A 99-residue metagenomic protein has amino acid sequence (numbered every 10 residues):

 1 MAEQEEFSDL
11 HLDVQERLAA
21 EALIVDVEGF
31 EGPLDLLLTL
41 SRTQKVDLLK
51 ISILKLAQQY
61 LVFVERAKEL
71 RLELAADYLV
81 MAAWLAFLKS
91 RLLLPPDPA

Functional and structural regions predicted by a protein language model:
M1-A99: Long, charge-dense, low-complexity tracts
